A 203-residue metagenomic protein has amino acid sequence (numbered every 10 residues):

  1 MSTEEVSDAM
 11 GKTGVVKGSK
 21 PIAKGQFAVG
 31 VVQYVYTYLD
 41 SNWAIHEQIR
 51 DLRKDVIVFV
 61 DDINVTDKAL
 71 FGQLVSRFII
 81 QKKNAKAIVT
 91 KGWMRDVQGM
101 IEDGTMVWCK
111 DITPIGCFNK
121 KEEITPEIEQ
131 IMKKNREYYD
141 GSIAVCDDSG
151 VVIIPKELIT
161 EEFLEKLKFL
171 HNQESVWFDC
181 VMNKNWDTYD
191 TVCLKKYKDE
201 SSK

Functional and structural regions predicted by a protein language model:
M1-D140, I154-T188, V192-K203: Feature captures the catalytic cores and cofactor-binding loops of soluble hydro-lyases/lyases that act on carboxylate
Y139-V151: Conserved beta-strand-loop-short alpha-helix elements that form and flank the Mn2+/Mg2+-coordinating active site
